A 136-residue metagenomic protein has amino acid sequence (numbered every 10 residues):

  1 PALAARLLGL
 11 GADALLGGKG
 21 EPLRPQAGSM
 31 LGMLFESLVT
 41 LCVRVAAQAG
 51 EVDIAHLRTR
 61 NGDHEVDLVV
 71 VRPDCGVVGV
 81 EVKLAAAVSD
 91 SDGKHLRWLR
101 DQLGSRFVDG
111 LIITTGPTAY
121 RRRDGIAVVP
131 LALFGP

Functional and structural regions predicted by a protein language model:
P1-G76: Accessory nucleic acid-recognition modules appended to NTPase machines
R6, S89-D90, A119-R123: Switch/connector loops and helix/strand junctions flanking conserved nucleotide-binding motifs in nucleotide-processing
T59, T114-T115: Cofactor-binding loop segments of dinucleotide-utilizing enzymes, especially the Rossmann-like FAD- and NAD(P)+-binding
H64-V66, V108, D124: Change "...and in nucleic-acid phosphodiester-cleaving endonucleases..." to "...and in nucleic-acid processing enzymes
V66, V78-A85, R97: Terminal-proximal interaction/regulatory segments of ATP-powered molecular machines
A85, D90-R106: Short, charged, amphipathic alpha-helix that recurs within catalytic cores of restriction-modification and other
V108-T114: Short, hydrophobic beta-strand segments that form beta-sheet elements in well-ordered domains
T115-P136: Domain-level recognition of nuclease-like catalytic cores that cleave nucleotide substrates
